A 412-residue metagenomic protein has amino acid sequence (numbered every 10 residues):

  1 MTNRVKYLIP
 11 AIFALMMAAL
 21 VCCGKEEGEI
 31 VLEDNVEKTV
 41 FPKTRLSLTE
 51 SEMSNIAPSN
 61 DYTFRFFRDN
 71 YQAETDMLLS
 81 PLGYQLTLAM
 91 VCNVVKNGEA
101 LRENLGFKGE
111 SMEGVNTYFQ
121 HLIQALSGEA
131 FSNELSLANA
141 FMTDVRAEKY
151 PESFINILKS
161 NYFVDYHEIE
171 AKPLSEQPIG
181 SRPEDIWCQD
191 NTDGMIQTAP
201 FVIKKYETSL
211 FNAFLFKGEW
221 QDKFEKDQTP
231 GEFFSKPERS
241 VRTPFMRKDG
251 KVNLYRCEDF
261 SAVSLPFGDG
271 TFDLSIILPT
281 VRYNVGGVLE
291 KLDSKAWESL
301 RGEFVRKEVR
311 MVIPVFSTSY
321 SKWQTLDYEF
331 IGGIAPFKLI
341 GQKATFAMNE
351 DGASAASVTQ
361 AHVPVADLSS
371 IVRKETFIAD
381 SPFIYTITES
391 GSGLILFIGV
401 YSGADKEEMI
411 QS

Functional and structural regions predicted by a protein language model:
T2-P10: Bacterial N-terminal signal peptides that target proteins for export
P10-M17, C23-K172: Detector for small/aliphatic-rich hydrophobic stretches
E74, M112-T280, G302-S370: Non-catalytic, conformational "gating/processing" segments within enzyme and secreted inhibitor domains
T75-M77, S261, P382-Y385: Short loop/turn microsegments at loop-to-beta-strand junctions
N97-R102, N284-G286, Y320-K322, A356 (+2 more regions): Extracytoplasmic/secreted cell-surface and envelope-processing proteins
L101-G106, F224-F233, G287-K295: Short Gly/aromatic-enriched secondary-structure transition segments
S294-L300, S412: Soluble, non-membrane globular domain cores that form compact, hydrophobic packing and curved binding surfaces
L339-A344, N349-S412: C-terminal soluble interaction/assembly domains
